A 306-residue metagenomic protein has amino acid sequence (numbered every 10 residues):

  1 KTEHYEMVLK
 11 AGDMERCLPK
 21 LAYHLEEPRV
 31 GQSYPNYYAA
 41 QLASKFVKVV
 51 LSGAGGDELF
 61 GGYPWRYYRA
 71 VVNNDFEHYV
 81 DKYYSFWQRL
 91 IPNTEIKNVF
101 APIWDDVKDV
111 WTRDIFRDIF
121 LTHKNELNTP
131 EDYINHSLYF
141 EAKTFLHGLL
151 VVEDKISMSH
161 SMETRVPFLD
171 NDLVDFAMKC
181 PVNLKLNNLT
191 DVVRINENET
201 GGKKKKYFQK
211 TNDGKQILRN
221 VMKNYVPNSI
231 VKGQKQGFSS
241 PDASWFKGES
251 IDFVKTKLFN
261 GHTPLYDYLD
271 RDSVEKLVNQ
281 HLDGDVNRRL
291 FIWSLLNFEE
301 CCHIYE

Functional and structural regions predicted by a protein language model:
K1-H24, D106-K124: A conserved beta-strand->alpha-helix junction
K1-P19, G31-G53, L146, M222 (+1 more regions): ATP-dependent adenylation/nucleotidyltransferase module used to activate substrates
D13-M14, E58-G62, Y67, D154 (+3 more regions): Short catalytic/ligand-binding loop motif for oxyanion handling, primarily in non-cytosolic enzymes, centered on
P19-Y23, W65-Y68, W245-K247: Short low-complexity, flexible loop/linker segments enriched in glycine and/or proline with clustered acidic
E27-R29, F208-Q209: Acceptor-substrate binding/catalytic loop of class I
P28-A40, Y79-S85, E197, N260-L265: Short, basic, helix/turn surface patches
K45, V49, F86-E306: Adenosyl-5′-phosphate
F60-F86: A mobile, often basic/glycine-rich helix-loop segment that functions as the active-site lid/recognition loop
